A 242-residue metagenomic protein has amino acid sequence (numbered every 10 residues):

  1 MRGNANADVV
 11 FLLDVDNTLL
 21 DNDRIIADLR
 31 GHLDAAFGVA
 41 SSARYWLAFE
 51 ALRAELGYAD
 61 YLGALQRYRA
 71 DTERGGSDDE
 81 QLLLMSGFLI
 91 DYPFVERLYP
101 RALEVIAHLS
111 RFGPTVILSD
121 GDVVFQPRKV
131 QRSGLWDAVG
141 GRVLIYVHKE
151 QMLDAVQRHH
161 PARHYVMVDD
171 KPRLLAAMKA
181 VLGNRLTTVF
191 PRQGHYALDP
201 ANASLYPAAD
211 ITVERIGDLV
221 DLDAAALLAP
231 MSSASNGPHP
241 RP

Functional and structural regions predicted by a protein language model:
M1-D8, Q131-M167, K171-P242: Asp-based, Mg2+/Mn2+-dependent phosphohydrolase catalytic module
M1-L47: Active-site neighborhood of HAD-like aspartate-dependent phosphohydrolases
L12-D14, L118, M167-V168: Generic enzyme active-site microenvironment
L19, T115, M167: Conserved SAM-binding loop
I25, F49-I90: A metal-dependent, Asp-based hydrolase signature
G63, G87-I117, E150-D154: Short, acidic loop-to-helix structural element flanking the phosphoryl-transfer center in phosphate-processing enzymes
Y99, S119-G121, K171: Helix N-cap/beta->alpha junction signal
L103-V116, D120-L144: Substrate-recognition/cap helix-loop segment adjacent to the acidic, metal-dependent catalytic center of Asp-based
